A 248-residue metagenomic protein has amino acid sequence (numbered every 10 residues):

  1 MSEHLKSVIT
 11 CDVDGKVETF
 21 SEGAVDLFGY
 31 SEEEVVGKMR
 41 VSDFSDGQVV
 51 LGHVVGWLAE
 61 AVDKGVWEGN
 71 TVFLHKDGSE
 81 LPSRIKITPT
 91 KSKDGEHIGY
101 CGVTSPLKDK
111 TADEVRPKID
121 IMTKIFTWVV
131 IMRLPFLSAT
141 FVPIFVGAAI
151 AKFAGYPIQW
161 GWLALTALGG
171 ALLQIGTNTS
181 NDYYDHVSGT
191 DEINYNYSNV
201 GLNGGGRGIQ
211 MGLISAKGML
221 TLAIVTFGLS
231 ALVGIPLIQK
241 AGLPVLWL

Functional and structural regions predicted by a protein language model:
V17-T19: Conserved hydrophobic beta-strand signature of PAS-family and PAS-like sensory domains
A24-V36: PAS/PAS-like sensory domain cap-loop motif
E34-Q48: PAS-family sensory/regulatory domains
D46-E80: Terminal output helix/cap of sensory domains in signal transduction proteins
I85-I87, T104: Sensory-domain boundary capping and coupling elements
G95-L107: PAS-family sensory domains
Y156-S180, L246-L248: Membrane-embedded alpha-helical segments that form the functional core of polytopic membrane enzymes, especially those
Y195-I238: Multi-pass membrane catalytic core of lipid/isoprenoid biosynthesis enzymes
